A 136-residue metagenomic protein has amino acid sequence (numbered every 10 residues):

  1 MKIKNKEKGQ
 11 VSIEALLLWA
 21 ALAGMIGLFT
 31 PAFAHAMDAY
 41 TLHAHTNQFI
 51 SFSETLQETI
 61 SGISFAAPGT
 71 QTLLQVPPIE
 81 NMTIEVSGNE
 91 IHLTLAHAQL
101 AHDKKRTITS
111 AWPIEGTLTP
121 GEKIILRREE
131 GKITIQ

Functional and structural regions predicted by a protein language model:
M1-K8: N-terminal leader/signal peptides at the extreme start of proteins
A15, A20-T41: C-terminal juxtamembrane segment of a hydrophobic transmembrane alpha-helix
P31-Q136: N-terminal export/assembly leader peptides and their processing motifs that target proteins to secretory
